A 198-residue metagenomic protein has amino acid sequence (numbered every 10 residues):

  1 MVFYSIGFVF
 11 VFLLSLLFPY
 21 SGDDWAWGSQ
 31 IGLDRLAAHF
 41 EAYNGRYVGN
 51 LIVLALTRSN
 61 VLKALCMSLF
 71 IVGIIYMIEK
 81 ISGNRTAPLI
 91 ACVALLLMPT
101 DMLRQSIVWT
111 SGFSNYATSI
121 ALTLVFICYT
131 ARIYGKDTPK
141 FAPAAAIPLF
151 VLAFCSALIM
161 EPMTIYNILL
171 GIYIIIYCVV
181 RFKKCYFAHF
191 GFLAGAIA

Functional and structural regions predicted by a protein language model:
M1-G22, A196-A198: Transmembrane signal-anchor helices characteristic of membrane glycosylation enzymes that use polyprenol
L14-I31, F40-L51: Extracytoplasmic catalytic/substrate-binding loops of multi-pass membrane glycan-assembly enzymes
H39-V61, L65-L69: Short hydrophobic/aromatic helix or loop-helix immediately within or flanking a transmembrane segment in polytopic
R46, V93-A131, M160: Membrane-interface micro-motifs in multi-pass membrane enzymes
M67, I71, N115-I127, Y166-I174: Hydrophobic core segments of transmembrane alpha-helices in multi-pass, intramembrane catalytic enzymes
S68-I90, V125: Transmembrane-helix motifs of polytopic, lipid-linked glycan transferases
P143-L170: Membrane-interface alpha helices of multi-pass inner-membrane proteins
N167-A196: Perimembrane helix-loop-helix junctions
